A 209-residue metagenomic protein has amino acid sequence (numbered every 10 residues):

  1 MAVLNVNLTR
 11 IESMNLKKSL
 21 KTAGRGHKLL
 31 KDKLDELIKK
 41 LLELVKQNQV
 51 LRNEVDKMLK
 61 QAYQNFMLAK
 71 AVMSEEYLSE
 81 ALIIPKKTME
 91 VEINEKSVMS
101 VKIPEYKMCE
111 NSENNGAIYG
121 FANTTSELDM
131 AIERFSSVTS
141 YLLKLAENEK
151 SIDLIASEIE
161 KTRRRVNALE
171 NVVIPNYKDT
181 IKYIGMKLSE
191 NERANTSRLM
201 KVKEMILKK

Functional and structural regions predicted by a protein language model:
M1-K209: Charge-rich amphipathic alpha-helical interaction elements
